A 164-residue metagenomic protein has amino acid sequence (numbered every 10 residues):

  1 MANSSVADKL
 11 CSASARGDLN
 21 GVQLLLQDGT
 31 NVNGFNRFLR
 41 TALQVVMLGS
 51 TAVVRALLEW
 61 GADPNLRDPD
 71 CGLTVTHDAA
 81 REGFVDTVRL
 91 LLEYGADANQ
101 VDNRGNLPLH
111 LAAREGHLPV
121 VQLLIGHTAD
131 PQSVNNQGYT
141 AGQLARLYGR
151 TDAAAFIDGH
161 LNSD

Functional and structural regions predicted by a protein language model:
M1-D28, N33, R37-R40, E59 (+1 more regions): Intrinsically disordered, low-complexity regulatory segments in ankyrin-centric signaling systems
M1-K9, H127, N136-D164: Ankyrin-repeat-protein effector appendages
V6, L39, C71-G72, G105 (+1 more regions): Start-of-repeat signature of ankyrin repeats
S12-G17, V45-S50, D78-F84, L111-H117 (+1 more regions): Ankyrin repeat A-helix N-terminal signature
G21, A52-V53, D86-T87, P119-V120 (+1 more regions): Conserved ankyrin/ankyrin-like repeat signature
L24-T30, R55-D63, R89-A96, L123-A129 (+1 more regions): Ankyrin repeat domain, specifically the short helix-to-loop turn at the C-terminus of the second helix of each repeat
N36, D68-P69, D102, N135: Ankyrin repeat boundary/linker residues
